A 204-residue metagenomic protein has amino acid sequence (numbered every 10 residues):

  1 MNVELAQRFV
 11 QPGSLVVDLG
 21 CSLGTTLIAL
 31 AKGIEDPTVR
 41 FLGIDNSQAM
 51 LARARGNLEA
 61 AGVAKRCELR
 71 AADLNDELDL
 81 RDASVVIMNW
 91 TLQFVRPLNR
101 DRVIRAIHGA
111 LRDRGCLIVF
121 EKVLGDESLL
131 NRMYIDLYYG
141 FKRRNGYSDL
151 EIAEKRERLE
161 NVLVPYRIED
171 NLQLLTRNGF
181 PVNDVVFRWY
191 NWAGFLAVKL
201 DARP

Functional and structural regions predicted by a protein language model:
M1-P12: Conserved alpha-helix/loop element of class I SAM-dependent methyltransferases that forms part of the SAM/SAH-binding
V17, L27-N75: Class I SAM-dependent methyltransferase SAM/SAH-binding core
L23: Conserved SAM/SAH-binding loop
L78-V86: A short acidic, Gly/Pro-enriched loop at the edge of an enzyme's catalytic core that lines a small-molecule cofactor
D101-D113: A short glycine-rich, Lys/Arg-flanked "PGG" loop and its adjoining helix->strand segment in the class I
R114-K122: Conserved beta-strand signature within the Rossmann-like core of class I S-adenosyl-L-methionine
V123-L174: C-terminal alpha-helical "lid/dimerization" subdomain adjacent to the S-adenosyl-L-methionine
P181-P204: Core SAM-dependent methyltransferase catalytic element
